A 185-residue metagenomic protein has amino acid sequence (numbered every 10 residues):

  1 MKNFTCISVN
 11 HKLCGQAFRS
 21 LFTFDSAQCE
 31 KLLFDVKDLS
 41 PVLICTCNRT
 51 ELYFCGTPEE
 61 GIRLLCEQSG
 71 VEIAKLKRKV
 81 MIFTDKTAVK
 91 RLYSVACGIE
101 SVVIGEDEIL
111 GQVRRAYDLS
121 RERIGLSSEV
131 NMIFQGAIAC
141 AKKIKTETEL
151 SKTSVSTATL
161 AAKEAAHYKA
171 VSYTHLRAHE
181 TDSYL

Functional and structural regions predicted by a protein language model:
M1-S101: A glycine-rich (often HGG/GG-containing) alpha/beta subdomain
K37, S172-Y173: Residue-level preference for short coil/turn positions at secondary-structure junctions
L76-K169: Glycine/serine-rich phosphate-binding loop and adjoining beta1-alpha1 elements at the start of nucleotide-handling
T174-T181: Conserved small/polar residues in nucleotide/adenosyl-binding loops
